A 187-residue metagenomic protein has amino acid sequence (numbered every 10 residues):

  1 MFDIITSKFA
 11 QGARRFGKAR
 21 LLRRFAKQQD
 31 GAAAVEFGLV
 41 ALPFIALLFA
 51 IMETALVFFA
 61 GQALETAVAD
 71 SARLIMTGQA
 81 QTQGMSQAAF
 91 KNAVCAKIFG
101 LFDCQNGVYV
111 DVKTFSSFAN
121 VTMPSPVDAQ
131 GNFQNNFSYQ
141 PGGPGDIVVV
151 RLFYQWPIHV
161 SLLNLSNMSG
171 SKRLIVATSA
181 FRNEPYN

Functional and structural regions predicted by a protein language model:
M1-A96: Alpha-helical assembly-interface signal, strongest on the long, hydrophobic N-terminal helix that forms
F2-I5, F153-N187: Low-complexity, S/T/G/P-rich flexible repeat/linker segments used as non-globular hinges and stalks within
I4, R73-P144: Short amphipathic secondary-structure patches
R23, F102-C104, N167, S171: A generic structural signal for short, solvent-exposed coil/turn residues that cap or connect secondary-structure
N106, D146-V150, R173-A177: Residues at beta-strand starts and edge strands
V110, G142-V150, E184-N187: Low-complexity, flexible helical/coil segments
T122-S125, V148-W156: A short hydrophobic beta-strand element
